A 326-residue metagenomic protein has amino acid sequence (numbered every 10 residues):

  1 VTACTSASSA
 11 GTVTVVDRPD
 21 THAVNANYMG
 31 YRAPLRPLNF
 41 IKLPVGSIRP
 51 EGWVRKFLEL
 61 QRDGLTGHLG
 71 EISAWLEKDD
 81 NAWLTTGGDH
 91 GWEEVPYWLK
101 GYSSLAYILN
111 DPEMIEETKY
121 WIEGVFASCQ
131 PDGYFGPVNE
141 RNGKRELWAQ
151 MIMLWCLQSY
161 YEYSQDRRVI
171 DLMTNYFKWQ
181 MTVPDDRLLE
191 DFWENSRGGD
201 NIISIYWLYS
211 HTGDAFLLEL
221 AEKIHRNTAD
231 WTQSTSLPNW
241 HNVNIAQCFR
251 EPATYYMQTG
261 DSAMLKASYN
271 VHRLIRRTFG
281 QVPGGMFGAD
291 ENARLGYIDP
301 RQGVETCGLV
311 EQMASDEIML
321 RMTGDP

Functional and structural regions predicted by a protein language model:
A10-P326: Glycan-recognition and catalytic cores of secretory/periplasmic carbohydrate-active enzymes
